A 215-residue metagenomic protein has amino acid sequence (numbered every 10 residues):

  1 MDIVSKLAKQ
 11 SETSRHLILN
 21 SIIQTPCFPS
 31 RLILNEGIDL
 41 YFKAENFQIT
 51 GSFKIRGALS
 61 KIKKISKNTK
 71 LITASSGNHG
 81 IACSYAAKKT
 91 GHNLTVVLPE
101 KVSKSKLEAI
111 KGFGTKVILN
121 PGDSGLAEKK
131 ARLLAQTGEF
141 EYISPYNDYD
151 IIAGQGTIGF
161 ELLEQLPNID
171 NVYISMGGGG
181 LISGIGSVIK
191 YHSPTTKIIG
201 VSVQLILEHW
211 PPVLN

Functional and structural regions predicted by a protein language model:
M1-N215: PLP-dependent amino-acid enzyme catalytic core
